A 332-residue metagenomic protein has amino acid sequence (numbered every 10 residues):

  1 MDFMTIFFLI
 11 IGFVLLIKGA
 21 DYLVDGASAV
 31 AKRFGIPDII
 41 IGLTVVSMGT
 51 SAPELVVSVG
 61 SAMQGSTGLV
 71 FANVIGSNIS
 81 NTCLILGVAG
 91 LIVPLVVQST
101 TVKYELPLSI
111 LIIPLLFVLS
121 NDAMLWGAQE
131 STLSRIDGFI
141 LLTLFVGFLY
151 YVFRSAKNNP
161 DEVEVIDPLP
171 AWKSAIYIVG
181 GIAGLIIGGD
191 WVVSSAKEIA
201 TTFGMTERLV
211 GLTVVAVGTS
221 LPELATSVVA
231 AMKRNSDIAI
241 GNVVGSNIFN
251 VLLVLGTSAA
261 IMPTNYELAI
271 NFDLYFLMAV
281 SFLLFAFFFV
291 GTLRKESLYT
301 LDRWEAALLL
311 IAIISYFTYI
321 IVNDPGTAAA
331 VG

Functional and structural regions predicted by a protein language model:
M1-G332: Hydrophobic alpha-helical segments, chiefly the membrane-spanning helices and signal/signal-anchor peptides
